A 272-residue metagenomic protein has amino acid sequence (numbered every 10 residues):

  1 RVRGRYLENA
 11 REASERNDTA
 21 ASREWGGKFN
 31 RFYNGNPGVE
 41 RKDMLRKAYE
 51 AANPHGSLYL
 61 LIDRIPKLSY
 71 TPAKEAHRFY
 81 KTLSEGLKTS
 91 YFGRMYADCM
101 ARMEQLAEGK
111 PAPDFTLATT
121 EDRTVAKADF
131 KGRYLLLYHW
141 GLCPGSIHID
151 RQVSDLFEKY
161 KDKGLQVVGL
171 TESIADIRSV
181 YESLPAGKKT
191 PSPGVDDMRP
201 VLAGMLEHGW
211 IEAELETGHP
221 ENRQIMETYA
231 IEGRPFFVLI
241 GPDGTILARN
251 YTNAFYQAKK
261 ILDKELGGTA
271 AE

Functional and structural regions predicted by a protein language model:
R1-V125: Oxidative protein folding and maturation machinery
V125-V153: Short active-site neighborhood of thiol/selenol oxidoreductases, capturing the structured segment around
K131-L135, D162-Q166, E207-W210, R234 (+1 more regions): Loop/turn elements at helix/coil->beta-strand transitions in domains of secreted/extracellular proteins
H139-C143, L170-S173, E214-T217, Y251: Active-site-proximal beta-strand/loop segments in catalytic clefts of secreted hydrolases
I147-M205, T217-I225: Structural microenvironment flanking redox-active thiols in thiol-disulfide oxidoreductases
H208, L215-D263: Thiol/disulfide oxidoreductase modules built on the thioredoxin-like
G267-E272: Short, solvent-exposed mixed-charge patches
